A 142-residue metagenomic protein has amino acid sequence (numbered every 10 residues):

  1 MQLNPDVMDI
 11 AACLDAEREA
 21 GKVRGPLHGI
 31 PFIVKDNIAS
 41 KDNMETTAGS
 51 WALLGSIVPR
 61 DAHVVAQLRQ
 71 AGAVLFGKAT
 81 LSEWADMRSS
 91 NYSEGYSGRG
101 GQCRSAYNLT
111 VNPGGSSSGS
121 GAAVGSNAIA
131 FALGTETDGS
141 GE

Functional and structural regions predicted by a protein language model:
M1-D138: Gly/Ser-rich catalytic/binding loops embedded in alpha/beta enzyme cores
